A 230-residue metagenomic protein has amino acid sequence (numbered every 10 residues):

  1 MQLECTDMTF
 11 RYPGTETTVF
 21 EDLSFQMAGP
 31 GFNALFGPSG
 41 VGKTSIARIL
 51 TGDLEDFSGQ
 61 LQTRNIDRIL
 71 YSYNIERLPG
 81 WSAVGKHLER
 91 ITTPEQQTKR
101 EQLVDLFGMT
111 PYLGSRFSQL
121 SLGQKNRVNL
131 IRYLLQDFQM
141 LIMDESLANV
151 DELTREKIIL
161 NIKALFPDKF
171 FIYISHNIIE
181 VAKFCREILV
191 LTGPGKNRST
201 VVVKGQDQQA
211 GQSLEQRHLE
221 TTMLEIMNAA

Functional and structural regions predicted by a protein language model:
M1-C5, T9-D22, A28, E55: A short, flexible loop at the N-terminus of ABC-type nucleotide-binding domains that lies
F36-P38: The feature captures the beta-strand-to-loop junction immediately N-terminal to the Walker
T51-T93: ABC ATPase nucleotide-binding domain signature region
Q97-Y112: Conserved ABC ATPase "signature" region
R116-L120: Conserved ABC ATPase signature
L130: Hydrophobic anchor residue at the start of the ABC signature
R155-P167: Helical segment within the ABC ATPase nucleotide-binding domain
G193-L224: Conserved beta-strand-loop-alpha-helix hinge in the C-terminal portion of ABC ATPase nucleotide-binding domains
